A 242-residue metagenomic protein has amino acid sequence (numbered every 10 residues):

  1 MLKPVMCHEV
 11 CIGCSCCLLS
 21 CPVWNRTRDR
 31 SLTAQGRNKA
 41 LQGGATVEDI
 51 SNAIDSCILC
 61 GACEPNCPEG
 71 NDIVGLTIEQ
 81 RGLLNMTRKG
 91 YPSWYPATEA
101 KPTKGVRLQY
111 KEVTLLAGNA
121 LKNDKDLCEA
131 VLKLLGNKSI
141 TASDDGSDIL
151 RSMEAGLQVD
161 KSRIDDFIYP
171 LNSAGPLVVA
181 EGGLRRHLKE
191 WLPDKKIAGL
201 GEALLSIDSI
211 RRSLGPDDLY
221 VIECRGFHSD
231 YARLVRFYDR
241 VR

Functional and structural regions predicted by a protein language model:
M1-G44, C57: Long terminal accessory regions outside catalytic cores
V5-H8, R37-G215: Iron-sulfur-cluster electron-transfer modules
C16-P22, R26-D29, P65-G75, D218-L219: Short functional micro-motifs and their immediate structural scaffolds
L19-S20, R28-S31, K122-D126, S229-Y231: Short N-terminal binding/cap micro-motifs at the start of the first secondary-structure element
I210-R242: Redox cofactor-anchoring modules in respiratory/redox and cofactor-processing assemblies
